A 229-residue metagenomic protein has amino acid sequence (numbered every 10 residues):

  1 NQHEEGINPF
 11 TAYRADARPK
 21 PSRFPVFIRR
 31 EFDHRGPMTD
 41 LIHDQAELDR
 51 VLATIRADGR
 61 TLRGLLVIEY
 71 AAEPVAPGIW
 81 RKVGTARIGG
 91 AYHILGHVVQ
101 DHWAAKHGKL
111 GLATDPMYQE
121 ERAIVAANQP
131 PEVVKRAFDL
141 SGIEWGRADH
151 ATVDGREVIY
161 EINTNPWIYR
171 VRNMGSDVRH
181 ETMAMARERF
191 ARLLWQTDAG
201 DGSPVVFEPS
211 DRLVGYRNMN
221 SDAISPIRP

Functional and structural regions predicted by a protein language model:
N1-P77, R187: Active-site nucleotide/adenylate-binding loops and adjacent lid/helix of ATP-dependent enzymes
V26, R81, H93, G146 (+1 more regions): Protein kinase-like catalytic core scaffold
H34-M38, A76-P77, I94-G96, H102-A104 (+2 more regions): Short catalytic/ligand-binding loop motif for oxyanion handling, primarily in non-cytosolic enzymes, centered on
A46-A123, P131-R136: Phosphate-binding site of ATP-dependent enzymes
K109-G111, V125-Q129, I143, G175 (+1 more regions): Accessory, usually C-terminal, subdomains that scaffold auxiliary metal cofactors
Q129-D139, I143-W145: A short, acidic, amphipathic alpha-helical segment used as a generic capping/interface helix at domain edges
D139-I143, T152-P229: C-terminal active-site "lid" helix and adjoining low-complexity regulatory extension at the edge of ATP-using catalytic
